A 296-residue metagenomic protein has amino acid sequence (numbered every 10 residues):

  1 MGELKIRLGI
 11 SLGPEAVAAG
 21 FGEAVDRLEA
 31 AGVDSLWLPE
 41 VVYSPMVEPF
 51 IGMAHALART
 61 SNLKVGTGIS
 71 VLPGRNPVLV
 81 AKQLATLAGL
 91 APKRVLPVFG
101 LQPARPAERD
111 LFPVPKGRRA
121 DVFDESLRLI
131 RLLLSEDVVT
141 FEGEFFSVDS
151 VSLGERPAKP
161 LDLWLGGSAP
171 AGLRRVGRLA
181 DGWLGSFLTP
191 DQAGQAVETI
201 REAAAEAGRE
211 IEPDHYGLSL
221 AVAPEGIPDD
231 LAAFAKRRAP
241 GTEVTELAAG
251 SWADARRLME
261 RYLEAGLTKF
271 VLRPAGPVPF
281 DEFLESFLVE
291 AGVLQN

Functional and structural regions predicted by a protein language model:
M1-N296: Active-site-adjacent structural elements that line small-molecule/cofactor binding pockets in enzymes
